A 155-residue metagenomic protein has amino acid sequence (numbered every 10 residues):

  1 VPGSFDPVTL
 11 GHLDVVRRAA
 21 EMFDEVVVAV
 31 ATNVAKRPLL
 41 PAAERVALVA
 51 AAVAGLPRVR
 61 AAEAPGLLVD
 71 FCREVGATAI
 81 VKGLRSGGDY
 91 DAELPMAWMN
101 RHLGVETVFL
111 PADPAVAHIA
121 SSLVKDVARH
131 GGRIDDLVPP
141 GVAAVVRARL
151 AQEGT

Functional and structural regions predicted by a protein language model:
V1-T155: Nucleotidyltransferase catalytic core that binds NTPs
